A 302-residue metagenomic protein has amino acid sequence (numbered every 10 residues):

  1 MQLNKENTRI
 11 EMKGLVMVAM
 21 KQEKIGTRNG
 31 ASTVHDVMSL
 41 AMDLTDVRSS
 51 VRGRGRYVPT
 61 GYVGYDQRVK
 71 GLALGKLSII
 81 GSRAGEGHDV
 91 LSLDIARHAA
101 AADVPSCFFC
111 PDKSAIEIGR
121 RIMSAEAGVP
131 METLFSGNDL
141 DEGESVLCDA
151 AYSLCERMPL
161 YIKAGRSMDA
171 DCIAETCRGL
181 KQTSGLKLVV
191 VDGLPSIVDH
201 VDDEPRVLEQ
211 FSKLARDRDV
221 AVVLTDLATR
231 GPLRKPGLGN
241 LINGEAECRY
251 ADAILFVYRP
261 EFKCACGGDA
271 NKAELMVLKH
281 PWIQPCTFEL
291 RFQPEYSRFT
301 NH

Functional and structural regions predicted by a protein language model:
N4-A19, S39, A170-V189, K213-R218 (+1 more regions): C-terminal regions of RecA-like/P-loop NTPase motor modules
V18, E23-V129: The Walker A/P-loop phosphate-binding site
G61, L91, S114-I118, G143-L147 (+5 more regions): Helical mechanochemical/support elements of P-loop NTPase systems and associated helical scaffolds
Q67, A101-G185, D199, E289-R291: Cytosolic-facing regulatory segments adjacent to core modules
S78-I80, C107-F109, Y161-K163, V223 (+1 more regions): Hydrophobic/aromatic beta-strand patches that form the interior of the parallel beta-sheet core in alpha/beta enzyme
E86-H88, S114-I118, A170, S196-D199 (+3 more regions): Flexible loop/turn segments at secondary-structure boundaries
P111-K113, V220, L224-L227: Conserved H-loop
L186-V220, L224: Helical hairpin unit composed of two closely spaced alpha helices linked by a short loop
